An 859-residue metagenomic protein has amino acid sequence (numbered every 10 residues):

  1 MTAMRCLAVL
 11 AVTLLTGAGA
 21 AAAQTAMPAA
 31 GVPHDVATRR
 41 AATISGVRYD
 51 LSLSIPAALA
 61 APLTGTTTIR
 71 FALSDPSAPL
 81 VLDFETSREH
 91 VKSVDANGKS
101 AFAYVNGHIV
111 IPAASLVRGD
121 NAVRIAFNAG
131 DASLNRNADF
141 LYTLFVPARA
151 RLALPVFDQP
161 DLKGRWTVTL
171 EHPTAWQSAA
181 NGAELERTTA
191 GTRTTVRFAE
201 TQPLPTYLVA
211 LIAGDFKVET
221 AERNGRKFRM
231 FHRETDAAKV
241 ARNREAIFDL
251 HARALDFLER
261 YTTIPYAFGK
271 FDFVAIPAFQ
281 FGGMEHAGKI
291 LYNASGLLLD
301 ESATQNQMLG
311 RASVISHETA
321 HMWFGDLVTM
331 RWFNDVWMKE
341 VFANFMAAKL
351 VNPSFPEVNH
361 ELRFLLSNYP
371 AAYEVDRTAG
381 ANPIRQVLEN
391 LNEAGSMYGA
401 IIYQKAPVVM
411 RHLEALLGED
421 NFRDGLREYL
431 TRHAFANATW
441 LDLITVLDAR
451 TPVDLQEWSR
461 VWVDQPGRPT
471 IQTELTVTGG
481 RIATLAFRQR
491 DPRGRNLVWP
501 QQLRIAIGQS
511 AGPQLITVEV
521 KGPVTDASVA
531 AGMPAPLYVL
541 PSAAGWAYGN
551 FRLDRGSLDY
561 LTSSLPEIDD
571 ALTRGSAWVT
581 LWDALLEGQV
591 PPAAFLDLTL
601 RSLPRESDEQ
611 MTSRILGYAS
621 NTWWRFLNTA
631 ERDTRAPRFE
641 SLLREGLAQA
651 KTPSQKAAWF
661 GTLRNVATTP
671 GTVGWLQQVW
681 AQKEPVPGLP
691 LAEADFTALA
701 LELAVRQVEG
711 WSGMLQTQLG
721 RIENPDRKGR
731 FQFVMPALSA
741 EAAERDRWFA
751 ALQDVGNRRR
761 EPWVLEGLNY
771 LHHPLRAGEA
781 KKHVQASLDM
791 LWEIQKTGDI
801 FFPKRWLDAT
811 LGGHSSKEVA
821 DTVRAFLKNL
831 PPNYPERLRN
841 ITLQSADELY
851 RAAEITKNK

Functional and structural regions predicted by a protein language model:
M1-A3: N-terminal secretory signal peptides that target proteins for export/translocation
C6-G17: Bacterial N-terminal signal peptides
L15-A20, L350: Hydrophobic membrane-targeting alpha-helices
A22-G269, S295, Y398-Q404, A415-D420 (+14 more regions): Acidic/His-enriched low-complexity segments
R70, V110-P112, T329, R427-A434 (+5 more regions): Conserved short loop/turn motifs at secondary-structure junctions
F198, M230-N496, R614, N621-T622 (+4 more regions): Hydrophobic alpha-helical and helix-loop surface patches within well-folded domains that function as non-catalytic
Y369, I482, A486, R495-L497 (+3 more regions): Long, ordered, helix-rich scaffold segments
